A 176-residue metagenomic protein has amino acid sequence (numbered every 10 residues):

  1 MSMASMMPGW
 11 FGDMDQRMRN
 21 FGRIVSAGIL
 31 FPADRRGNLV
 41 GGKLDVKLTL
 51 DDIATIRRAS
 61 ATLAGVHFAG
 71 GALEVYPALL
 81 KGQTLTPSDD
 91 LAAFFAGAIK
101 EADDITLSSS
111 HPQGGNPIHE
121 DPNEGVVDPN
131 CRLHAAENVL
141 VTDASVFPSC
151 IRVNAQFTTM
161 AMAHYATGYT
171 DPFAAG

Functional and structural regions predicted by a protein language model:
M1-H67, E101-A102, S109-P112, H134 (+1 more regions): FAD cofactor-binding and catalytic pocket of flavoenzymes
F21-I24, F31, Y76, Y165 (+1 more regions): Sequence-level detector for tyrosine residue identity
S60-G70, A163-G176: Internal hydrophobic alpha-helix adjacent to the cofactor/substrate pocket in enzyme cavities
T62, V126, T158, M162: Short Gly/charged-rich anion-binding patches and loops
L73-C150, Q156: A glycine-rich dinucleotide-binding beta-alpha-beta segment and adjacent secondary-structure elements that constitute
S149-T167: A conserved FAD-binding loop/helix module that cradles the flavin
